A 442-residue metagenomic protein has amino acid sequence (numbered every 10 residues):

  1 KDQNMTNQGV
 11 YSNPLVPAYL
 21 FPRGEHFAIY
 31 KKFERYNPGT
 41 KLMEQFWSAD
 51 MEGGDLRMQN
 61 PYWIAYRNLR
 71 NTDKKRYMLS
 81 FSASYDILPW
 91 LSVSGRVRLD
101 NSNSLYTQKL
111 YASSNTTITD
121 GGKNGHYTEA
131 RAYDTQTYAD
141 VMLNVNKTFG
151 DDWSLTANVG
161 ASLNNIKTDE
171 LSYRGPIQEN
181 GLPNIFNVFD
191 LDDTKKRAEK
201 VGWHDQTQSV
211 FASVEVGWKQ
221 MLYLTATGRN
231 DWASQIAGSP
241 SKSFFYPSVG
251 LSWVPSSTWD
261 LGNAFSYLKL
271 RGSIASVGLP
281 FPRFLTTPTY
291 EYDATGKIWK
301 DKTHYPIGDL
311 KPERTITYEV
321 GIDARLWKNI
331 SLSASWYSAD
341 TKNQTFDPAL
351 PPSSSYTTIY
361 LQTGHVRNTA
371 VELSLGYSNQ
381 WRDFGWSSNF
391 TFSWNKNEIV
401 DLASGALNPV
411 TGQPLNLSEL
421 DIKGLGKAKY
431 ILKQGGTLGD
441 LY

Functional and structural regions predicted by a protein language model:
K1-R76, S94-Q208, Q235-A237, P255-T317 (+3 more regions): Surface-exposed loop/interface segments of Gram-negative outer-membrane beta-barrel transport/assembly proteins
L79-Y85, L99-N101, A324: Alpha-helical support elements that line or immediately flank enzyme active sites and cofactor-binding pockets
L88, T148-G150, K219, S256 (+1 more regions): Residue-level recognition of beta-strand termini and adjacent short loop/turns
Q208-W218: Structured alpha-helical segments in the cores of large, soluble enzyme domains
A212, E319-G321: Glycine-centered tight-turn and secondary-structure capping sites
G238-S243: Short glycine/threonine-rich loop-to-helix capping motif typified by GTGT followed within a few residues by an Asp-Pro
F245-W253: Feature captures outer-membrane beta-barrel proteins of Gram-negative bacteria and organelles
